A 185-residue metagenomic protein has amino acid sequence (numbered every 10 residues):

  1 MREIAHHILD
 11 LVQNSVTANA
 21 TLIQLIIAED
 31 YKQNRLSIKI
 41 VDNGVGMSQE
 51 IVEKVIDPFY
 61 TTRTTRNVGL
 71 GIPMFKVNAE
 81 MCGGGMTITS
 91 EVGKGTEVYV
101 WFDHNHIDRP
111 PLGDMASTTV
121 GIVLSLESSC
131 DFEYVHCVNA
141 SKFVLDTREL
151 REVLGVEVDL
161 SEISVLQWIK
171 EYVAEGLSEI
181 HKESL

Functional and structural regions predicted by a protein language model:
M1-A28, N78: Conserved ATP-binding N-box helix of the HATPase_c
R2, V77-L185: Flexible, glycine-/charge-rich segments associated with ATP-binding catalytic modules
T21-L25, L36, M86: Conserved beta-strand core positions
A28-I38: Short beta-strand-loop-beta element adjacent to the nucleotide/active-site pocket used for signaling
D42: Acidic ATP/Mg2+-coordinating residue in the GHKL
M47-P58: Short conserved segment of the HATPase_c
Y60-N67: Glycine-rich ATP-lid/hinge loop adjacent to the conserved G-boxes
G71, F75: Short alpha-helical Gxxx[C/S/T] motif in the catalytic ATP-binding
